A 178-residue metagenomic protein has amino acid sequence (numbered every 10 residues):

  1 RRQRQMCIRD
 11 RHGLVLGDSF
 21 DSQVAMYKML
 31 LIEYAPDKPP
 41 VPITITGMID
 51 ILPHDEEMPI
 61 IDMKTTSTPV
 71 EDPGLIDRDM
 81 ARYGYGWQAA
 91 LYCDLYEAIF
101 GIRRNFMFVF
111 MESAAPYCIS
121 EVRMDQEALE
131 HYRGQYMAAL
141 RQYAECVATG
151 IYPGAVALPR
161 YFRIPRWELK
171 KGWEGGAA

Functional and structural regions predicted by a protein language model:
R1-R2, T44-I45, Y85: Hydrophobic alpha-helical segments and helix-packing faces
Q3-I8: Short, small-residue-biased leader/transition segments that mark boundaries at the very start of proteins
D10-D18, P53-I60, Y96-N105: Secondary-structure boundary elements
L14-E56: Active-site metal-binding core of divalent-cation-utilizing nuclease and nuclease-like domains
A25, H54, M63-K64, V109-M111: Short His-Asn-centered micro-motif
K38-P40, P69-Y83: Short helix/strand-bridging catalytic loops that position acidic/His residues to coordinate divalent metals and engage
G47-I76, Y92: Conserved catalytic cores of phosphodiester-cleaving nucleases, focusing on short active-site segments
R78-A178: Metal-dependent nuclease catalytic regions and adjoining charged, substrate-binding loops involved in nucleic-acid end
